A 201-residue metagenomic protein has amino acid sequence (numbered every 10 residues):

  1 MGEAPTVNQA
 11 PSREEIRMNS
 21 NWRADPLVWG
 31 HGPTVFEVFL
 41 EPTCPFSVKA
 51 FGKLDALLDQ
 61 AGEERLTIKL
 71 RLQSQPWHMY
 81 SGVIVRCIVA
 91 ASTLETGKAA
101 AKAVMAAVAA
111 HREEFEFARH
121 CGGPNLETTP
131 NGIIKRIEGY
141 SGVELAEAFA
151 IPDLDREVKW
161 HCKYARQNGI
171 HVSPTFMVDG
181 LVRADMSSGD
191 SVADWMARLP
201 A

Functional and structural regions predicted by a protein language model:
A4-P5, P11-M18, A24, V38-D59 (+2 more regions): C-terminal cap of thioredoxin/glutaredoxin-like
V7-R17, P33, E113-P124: Short N-terminal helix-initiation segments at or just after the protein's N-terminus
R23-G32: Short beta-strand-to-loop junctions in surface cap/lid or active-site-entrance loops
H31, S74, A91, E144-L145: A general structural-boundary detector
H31-P33, R65, S173: A general structural motif
P33, I84-V85, G142: Residue-level signal for cytosolic alpha-helical hairpin/rod architecture
E37-P42, V48-N131: Structural alpha/beta surface segment adjacent to cysteine/selenocysteine redox centers across thiol/disulfide enzymes
